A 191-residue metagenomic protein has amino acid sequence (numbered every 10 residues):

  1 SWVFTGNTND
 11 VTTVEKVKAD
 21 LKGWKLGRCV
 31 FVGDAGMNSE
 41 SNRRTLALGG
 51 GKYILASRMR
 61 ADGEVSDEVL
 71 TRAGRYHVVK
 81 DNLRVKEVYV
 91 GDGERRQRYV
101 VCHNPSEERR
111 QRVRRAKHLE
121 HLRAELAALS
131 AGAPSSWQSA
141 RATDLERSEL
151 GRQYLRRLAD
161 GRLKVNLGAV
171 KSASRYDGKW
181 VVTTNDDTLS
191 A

Functional and structural regions predicted by a protein language model:
S1-A191: Anion-binding and metal-coordination hotspots
